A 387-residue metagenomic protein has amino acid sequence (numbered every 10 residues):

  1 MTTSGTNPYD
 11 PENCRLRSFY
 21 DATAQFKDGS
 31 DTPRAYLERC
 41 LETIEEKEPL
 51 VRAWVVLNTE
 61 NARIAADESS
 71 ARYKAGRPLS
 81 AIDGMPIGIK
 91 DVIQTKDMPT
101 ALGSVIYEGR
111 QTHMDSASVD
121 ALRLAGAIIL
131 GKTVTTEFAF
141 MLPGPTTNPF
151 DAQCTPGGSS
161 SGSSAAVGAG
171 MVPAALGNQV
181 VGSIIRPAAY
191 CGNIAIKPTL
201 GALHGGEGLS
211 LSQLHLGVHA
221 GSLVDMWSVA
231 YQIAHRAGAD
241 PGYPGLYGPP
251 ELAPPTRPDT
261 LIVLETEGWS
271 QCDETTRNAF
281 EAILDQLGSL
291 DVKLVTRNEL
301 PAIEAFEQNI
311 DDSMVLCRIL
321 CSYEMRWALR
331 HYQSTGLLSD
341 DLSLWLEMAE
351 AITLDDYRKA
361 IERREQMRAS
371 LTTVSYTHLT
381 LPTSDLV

Functional and structural regions predicted by a protein language model:
M1-R63, S289-D291: An N-terminal boundary/leader segment
T3-P11, I82-L102, P255-T260, M314-R368: Short helix-loop capping/hinge segments that flank enzyme active sites or metal/cofactor-binding pockets
A22-D28, I106-R110, L214-G221, E347-I352: Short, well-ordered beta-strand elements within core beta-sheets of diverse protein domains
P33-E38, D67, E274-E299, R326-T335 (+1 more regions): Acyltransferase
A62-I64, R72-P143: Acidic/His- and Gly-rich active-site-bordering loop/insert found across diverse amide/peptide-bond hydrolases
M114-I233: Short glycine/serine-rich loop segments
I194-E281: A short helix-breaking turn/cap at a secondary-structure junction
T377-T383: Conserved small/polar residues in nucleotide/adenosyl-binding loops
